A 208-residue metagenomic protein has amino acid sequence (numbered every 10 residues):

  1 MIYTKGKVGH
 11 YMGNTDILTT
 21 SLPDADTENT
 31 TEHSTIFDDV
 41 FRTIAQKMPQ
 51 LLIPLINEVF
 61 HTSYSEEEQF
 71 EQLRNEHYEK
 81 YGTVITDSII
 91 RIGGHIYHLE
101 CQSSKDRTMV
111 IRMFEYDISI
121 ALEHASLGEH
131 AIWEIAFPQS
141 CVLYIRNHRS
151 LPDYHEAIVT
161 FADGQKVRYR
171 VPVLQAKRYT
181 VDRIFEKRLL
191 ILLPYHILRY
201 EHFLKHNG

Functional and structural regions predicted by a protein language model:
I2-G208: Conserved single-residue anchors adjacent to enzymatic active/cofactor-binding motifs
